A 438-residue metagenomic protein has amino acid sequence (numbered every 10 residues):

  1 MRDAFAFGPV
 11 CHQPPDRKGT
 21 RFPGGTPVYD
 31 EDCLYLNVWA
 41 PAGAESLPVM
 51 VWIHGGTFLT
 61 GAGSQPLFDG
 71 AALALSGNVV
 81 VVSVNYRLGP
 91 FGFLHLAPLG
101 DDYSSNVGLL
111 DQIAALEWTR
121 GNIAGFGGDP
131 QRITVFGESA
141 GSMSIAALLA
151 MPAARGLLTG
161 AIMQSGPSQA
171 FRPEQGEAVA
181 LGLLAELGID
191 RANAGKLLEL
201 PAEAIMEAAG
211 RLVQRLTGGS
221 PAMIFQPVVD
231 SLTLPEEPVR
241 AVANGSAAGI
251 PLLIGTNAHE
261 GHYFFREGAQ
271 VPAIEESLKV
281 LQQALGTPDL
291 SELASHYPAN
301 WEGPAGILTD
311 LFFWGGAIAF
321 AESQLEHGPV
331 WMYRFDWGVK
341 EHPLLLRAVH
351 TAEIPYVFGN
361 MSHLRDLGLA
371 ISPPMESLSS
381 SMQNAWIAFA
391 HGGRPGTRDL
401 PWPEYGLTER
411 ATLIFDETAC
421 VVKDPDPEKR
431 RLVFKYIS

Functional and structural regions predicted by a protein language model:
M1-N106, P221, L364-M382, A390-L400 (+2 more regions): Non-catalytic accessory segments of hydrolases
C33, D102-A124, Q175, G182: Alpha/beta-hydrolase active-site loop
G55, V107-D111, S139-S142: Active-site loop->helix "elbow" adjoining a glycine-rich segment at hydrolase catalytic centers
G121, R155, G160, Q164-V280 (+1 more regions): Substrate-access "cap/lid" subdomains that shape and gate the entrance to catalytic or ligand-binding pockets
F126-E138: Alpha/beta-hydrolase fold nucleophile elbow
G137-A140, P152, S165: Catalytic nucleophile serine of serine hydrolases, specifically the conserved "nucleophile elbow" pentapeptide
S142-A154: Short glycine-enriched nucleophile-adjacent loop and the immediately C-terminal alpha-helix near the catalytic center
L232-L234, I250, N300, G315 (+5 more regions): Alpha/beta-hydrolase-fold serine-hydrolase catalytic core, especially in secreted/extracellular enzymes
